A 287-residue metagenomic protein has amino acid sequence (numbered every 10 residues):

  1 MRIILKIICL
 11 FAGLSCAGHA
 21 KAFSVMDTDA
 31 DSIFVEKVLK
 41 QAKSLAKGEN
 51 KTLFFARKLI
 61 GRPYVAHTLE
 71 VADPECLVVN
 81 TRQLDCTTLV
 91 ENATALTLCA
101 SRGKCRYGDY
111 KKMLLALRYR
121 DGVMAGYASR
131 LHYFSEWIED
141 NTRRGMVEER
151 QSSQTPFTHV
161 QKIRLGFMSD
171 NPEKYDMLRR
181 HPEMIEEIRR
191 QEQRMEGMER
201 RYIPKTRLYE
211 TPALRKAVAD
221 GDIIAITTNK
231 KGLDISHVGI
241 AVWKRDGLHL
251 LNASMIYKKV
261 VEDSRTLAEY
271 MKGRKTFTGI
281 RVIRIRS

Functional and structural regions predicted by a protein language model:
M1-V25: Bacterial Sec-dependent N-terminal signal peptides
F23-T94, L98: Cationic-aromatic interfacial patches
I33-K40, N50-L53, C99, K205-T206 (+3 more regions): Mature, folded catalytic cores of secreted/periplasmic enzymes
V38-Q41, F55, L59, M113-L117 (+2 more regions): Residues that form generic nucleotide/phosphate-binding pockets
Y64-R201, W243-G247, N252-M255: Acidic/His-rich structured neighborhood in mature extracellular/periplasmic domains
I203-L214, T228: Short alpha-helix capping/helix-loop boundary micro-motifs
A217-V218: Short, well-ordered loop/turn sites that connect or cap secondary structure elements
D222-S287: C-terminal soluble interaction/assembly domains
